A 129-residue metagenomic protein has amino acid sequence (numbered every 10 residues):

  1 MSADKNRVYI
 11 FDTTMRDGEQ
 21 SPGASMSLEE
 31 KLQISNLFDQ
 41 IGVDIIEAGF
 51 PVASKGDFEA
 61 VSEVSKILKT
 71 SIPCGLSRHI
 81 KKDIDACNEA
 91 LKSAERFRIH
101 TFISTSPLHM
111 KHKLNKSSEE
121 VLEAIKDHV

Functional and structural regions predicted by a protein language model:
M1-S2, R7-V8, T14: A mid-to-C-terminal "edge-of-domain" accessory segment
K5-V8, G42-D44, K69-P73, E95-F97: Short, well-ordered coil/turn segments that N-cap beta-strands
I10-E30, C74-I80, H109-L122: Active-site mouth loops of central-metabolism enzymes
G18, F38, I99: Conserved, mostly hydrophobic/aromatic
S27-L37, I84-D85, I125: Short, acidic/polar
K31-G49: Catalytic domains of carbohydrate-active enzymes, especially glycoside hydrolases
V43-R78, I103-L114: Glycine-rich, proline-tolerant flexible connector loops at the mouths of alpha/beta enzymes
K82-V129: Hydrophobic, small-residue-rich alpha-helical packing segments that form membrane-like cores
